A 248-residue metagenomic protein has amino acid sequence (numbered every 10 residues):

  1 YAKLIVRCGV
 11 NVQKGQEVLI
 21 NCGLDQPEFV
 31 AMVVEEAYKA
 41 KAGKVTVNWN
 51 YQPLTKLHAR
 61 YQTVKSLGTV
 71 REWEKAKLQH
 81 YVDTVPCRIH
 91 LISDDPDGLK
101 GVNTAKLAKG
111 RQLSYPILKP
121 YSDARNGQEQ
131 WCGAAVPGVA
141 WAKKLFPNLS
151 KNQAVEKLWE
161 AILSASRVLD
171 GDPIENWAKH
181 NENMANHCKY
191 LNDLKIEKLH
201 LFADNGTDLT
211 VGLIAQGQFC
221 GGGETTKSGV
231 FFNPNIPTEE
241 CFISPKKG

Functional and structural regions predicted by a protein language model:
Y1-K247: Active-site bordering "gate/hinge" segments that shape substrate access to catalytic or cofactor-binding pockets
